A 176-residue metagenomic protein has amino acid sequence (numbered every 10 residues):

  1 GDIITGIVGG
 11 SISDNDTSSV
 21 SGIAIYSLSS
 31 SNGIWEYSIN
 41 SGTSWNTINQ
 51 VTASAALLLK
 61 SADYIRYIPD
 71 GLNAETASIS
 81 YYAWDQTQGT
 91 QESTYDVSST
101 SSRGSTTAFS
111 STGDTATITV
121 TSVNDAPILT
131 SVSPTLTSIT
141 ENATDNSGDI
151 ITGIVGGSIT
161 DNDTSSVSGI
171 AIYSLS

Functional and structural regions predicted by a protein language model:
G1-S176: Extracellular glycosylation-rich, acidic/polar low-complexity regions of adhesion- and matrix-associated proteins
